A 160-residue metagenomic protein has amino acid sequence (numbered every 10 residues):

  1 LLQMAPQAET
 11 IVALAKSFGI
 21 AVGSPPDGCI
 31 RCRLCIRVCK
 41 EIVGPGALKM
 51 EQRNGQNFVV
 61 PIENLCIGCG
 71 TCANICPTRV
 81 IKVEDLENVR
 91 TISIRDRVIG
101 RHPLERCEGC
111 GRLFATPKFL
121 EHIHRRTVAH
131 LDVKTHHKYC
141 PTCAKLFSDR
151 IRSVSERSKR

Functional and structural regions predicted by a protein language model:
L1-L65, N74-I75, R79-H122, C140-S153: Ferredoxin-type iron-sulfur electron-transfer modules and their immediate structural context
T71: A short, cysteine/histidine-rich metal-binding "knuckle" motif
R97-V98, A129-D132: Short, contiguous acidic/charged loop-to-helix segments that flank catalytic cores in large enzymes
D132, S158-R160: Extended, low-polarity segments enriched in aliphatic/aromatic residues
H136-H137: Eukaryotic intrinsically disordered, low-complexity regulatory regions
